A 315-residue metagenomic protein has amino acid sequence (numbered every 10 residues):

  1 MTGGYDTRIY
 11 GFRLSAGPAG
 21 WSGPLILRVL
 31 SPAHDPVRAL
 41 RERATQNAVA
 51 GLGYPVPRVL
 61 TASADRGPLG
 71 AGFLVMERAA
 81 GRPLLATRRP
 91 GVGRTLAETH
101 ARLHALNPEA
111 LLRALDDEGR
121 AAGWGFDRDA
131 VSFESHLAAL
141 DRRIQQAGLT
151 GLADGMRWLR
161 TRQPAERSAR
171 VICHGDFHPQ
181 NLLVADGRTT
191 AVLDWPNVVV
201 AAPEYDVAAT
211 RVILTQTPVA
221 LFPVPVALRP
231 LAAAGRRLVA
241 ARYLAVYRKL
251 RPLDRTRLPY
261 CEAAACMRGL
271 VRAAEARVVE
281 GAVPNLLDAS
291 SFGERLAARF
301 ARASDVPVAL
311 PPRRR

Functional and structural regions predicted by a protein language model:
M1-D154, P164-V171: ATP-binding pocket architecture of kinase catalytic cores
E98-A101, A209-V212, R268-R272: Generic alpha-helical structural context detector
R143, A233-A234, R242-K249, L253-D254 (+1 more regions): ATP/Mg2+ or Mg2+-diphosphate-binding catalytic cores that bind nucleotide phosphates or diphosphates via glycine-rich
V171, A185-L238, L286-E294: Active-site Asp-x-Gly
I172-H174, P179: Catalytic-loop of the protein kinase fold
